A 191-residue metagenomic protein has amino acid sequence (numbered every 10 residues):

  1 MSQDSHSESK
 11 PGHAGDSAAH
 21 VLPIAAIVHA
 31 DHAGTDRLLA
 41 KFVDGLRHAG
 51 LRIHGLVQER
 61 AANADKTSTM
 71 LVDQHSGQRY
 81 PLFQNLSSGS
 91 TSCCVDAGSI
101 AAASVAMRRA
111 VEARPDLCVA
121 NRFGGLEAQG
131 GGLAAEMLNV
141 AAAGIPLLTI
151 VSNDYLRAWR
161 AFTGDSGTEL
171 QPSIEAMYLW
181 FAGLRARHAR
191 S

Functional and structural regions predicted by a protein language model:
S2-D4, E8-I53: Glycine-rich P-loop/Walker A and Walker A-like loops and their local beta1-loop-alpha1 context in P-loop NTPases
G34, L126-Q129: Short, solvent-exposed loop/turn segments at secondary-structure junctions
D36, A40-S87: N-terminal phosphate/diphosphate-binding loop that engages ATP/GTP or pyrophosphate donors across diverse enzyme folds
Q74-A113: Helix-adjacent hinge/juxtasegments
A128-L138: Short Gly/Thr/Asp-enriched flexible loops that form oxyanion-binding sites at enzyme active sites
M137-N153: Substrate-engagement module of ASCE P-loop NTPases
N153-G167: Glycine-rich, charge-decorated loop segments at or immediately adjacent to ligand/cofactor-binding or catalytic sites
Q171-S191: A charged, well-structured terminal subsegment
